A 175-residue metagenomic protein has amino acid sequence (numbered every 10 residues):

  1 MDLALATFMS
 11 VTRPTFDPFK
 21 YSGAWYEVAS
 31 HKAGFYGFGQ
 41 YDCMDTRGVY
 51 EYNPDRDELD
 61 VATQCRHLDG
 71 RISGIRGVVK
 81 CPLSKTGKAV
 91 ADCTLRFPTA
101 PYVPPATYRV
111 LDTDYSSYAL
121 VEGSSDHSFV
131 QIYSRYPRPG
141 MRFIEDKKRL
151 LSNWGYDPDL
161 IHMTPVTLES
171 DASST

Functional and structural regions predicted by a protein language model:
M1-T175: A beta-rich soluble binding module of mature secreted/lumenal proteins
